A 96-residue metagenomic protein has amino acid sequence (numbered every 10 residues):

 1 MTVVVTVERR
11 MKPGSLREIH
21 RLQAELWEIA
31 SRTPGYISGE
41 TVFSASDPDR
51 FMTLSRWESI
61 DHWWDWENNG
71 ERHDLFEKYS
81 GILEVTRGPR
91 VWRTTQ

Functional and structural regions predicted by a protein language model:
M1-T2, Q96: Absolute protein N-terminus
V3-R9, E40-N68: Short, well-ordered beta-strand segments in beta-rich or mixed alpha/beta enzyme and ligand-binding folds
R10-H20: Short, surface-exposed ligand-recognition loops at beta-strand->loop->(often short) alpha-helix junctions that present
K12-G14, I60, T94-Q96: Generic structural motif
E18, P48-D49, H73, I82 (+1 more regions): A broad, structure-centric signal for solvent-exposed, well-ordered loop/edge residues that line or flank functional
Q23, P34, S46-P48: Generic alpha-helix initiation/capping and coil-helix boundary signal
E25-S38, R56-R90: An amphipathic, aromatic/His-enriched active-site/gating alpha helix that lines ligand/cofactor pockets
V42, R90-T94: Flexible, low-complexity linkers/stalks enriched in Thr/Pro that connect modular domains
